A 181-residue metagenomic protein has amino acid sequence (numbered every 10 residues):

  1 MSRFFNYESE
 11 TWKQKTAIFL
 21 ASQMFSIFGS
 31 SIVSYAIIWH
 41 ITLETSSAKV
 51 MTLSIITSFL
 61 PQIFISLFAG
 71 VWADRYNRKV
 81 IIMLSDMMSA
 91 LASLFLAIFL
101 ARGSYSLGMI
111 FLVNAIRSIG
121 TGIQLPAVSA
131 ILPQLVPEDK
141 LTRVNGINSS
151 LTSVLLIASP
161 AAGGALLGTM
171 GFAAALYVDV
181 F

Functional and structural regions predicted by a protein language model:
M1-F181: Alpha-helical transmembrane-bundle signature of multi-pass membrane transport and export proteins
